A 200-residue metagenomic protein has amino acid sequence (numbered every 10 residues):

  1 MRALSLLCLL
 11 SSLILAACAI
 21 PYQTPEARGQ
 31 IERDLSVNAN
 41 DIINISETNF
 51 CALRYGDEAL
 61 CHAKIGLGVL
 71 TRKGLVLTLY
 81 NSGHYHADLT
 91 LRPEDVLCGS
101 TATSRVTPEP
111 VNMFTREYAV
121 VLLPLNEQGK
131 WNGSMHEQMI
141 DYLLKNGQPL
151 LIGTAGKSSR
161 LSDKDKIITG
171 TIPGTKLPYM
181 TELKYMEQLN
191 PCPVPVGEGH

Functional and structural regions predicted by a protein language model:
M1-L4: Positively charged n-region of N-terminal signal peptides that target proteins for export
I14-A17: C-terminal motif of bacterial Sec signal peptides marking the signal peptidase cleavage site
A19-V69, T181-P195: Anionic N-terminal interaction surfaces
A52-L53, V76-T78, H84-Y85, Y118-L123: Short, surface-exposed beta-strand/loop "edge" segments at domain boundaries and coil↔beta transitions
A59-P110: Phosphoinositide-binding peripheral membrane targeting modules
L97-H200: Acidic, Ser/Thr- and proline-rich intrinsically disordered linker/docking segments of eukaryotic scaffolds
